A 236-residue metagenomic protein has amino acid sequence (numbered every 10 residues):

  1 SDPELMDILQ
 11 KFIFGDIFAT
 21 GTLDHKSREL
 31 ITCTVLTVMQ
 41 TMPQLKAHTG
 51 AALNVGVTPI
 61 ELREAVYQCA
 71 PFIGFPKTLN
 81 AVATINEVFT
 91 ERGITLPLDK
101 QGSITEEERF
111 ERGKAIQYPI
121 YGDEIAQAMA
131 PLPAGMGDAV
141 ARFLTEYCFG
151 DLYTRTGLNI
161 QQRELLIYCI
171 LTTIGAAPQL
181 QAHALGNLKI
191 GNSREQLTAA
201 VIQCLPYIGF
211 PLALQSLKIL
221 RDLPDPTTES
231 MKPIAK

Functional and structural regions predicted by a protein language model:
S1-K26, T78-I160, K189, P206 (+1 more regions): Acidic, glycine/proline-rich low-complexity segments that act as flexible tails and inter-domain linkers
D2-G50, T58-P59: The feature marks the first
D24, Q40-R63, Y67, P76-F89 (+2 more regions): Extended intrinsically disordered, low-complexity coil regions enriched in Ser, Thr, Gly, Ala and often Pro
S27-L36, A65-V66, Q162-L171, A200-C204: Short, structured motif recognition centered on aromatic/hydrophobic residues
P71: Phosphate/ribose-phosphate-bearing ligand recognition and processing surfaces, centered on ADP-ribose/NAD(+/P+) systems
T156, C169-I174: Short, glycine/charged-rich beta-strand-loop motifs at protein surfaces that mediate ligand recognition and catalysis
T172-A176, Y207-I208: Short Gly/Pro-enriched loop/turn and capping motifs at secondary-structure junctions
